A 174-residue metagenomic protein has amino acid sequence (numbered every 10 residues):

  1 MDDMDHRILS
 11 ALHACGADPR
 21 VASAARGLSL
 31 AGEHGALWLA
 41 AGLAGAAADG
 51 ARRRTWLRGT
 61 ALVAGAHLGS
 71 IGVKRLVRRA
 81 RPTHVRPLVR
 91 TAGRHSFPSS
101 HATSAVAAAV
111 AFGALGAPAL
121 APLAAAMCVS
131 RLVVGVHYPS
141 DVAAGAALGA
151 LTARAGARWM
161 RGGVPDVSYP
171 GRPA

Functional and structural regions predicted by a protein language model:
M1-A36, S70-R94: N-terminal transmembrane-helix/juxtamembrane module of multi-pass inner/ER membrane proteins
C15, P19, A47, A51 (+3 more regions): Membrane-interface elements of multi-pass transporters and channels
R20-S23, G27, R52, W56 (+3 more regions): Hydrophobic, aromatic-rich alpha-helical transmembrane segments and their membrane-interface anchor motifs
G35, L39, G59, V63-H67 (+2 more regions): Alpha-helical transmembrane spans of integral membrane proteins, capturing the lipid-embedded, hydrophobic core of TM
A44-L68: Interfacial segments of alpha-helical transmembrane regions
H67-I71, R75, A150-R154: Transmembrane alpha-helical segments of multi-pass membrane transport proteins and ion-pumping complexes
V85-A174: Membrane-embedded catalytic cores of phosphoryl/pyrophosphoryl-handling enzymes
